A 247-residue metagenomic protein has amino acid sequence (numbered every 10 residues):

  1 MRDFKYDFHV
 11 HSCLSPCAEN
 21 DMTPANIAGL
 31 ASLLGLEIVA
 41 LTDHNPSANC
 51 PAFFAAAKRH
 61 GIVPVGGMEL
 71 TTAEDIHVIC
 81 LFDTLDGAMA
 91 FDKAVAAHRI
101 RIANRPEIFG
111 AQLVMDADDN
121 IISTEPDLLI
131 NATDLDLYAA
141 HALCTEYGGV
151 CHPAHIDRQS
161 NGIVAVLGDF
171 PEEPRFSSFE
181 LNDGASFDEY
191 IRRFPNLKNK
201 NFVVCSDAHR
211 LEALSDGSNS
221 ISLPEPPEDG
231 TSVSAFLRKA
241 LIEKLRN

Functional and structural regions predicted by a protein language model:
M1-F8, S12, P16-L30, L34-L36 (+4 more regions): Charged catalytic cores and adjacent phosphate/nucleic-acid-binding surfaces used for phosphate/nucleic-acid chemistry
V39: Conserved acidic
D83-E125, D169: Active-site gating loops and adjacent loop-to-helix segments of metal-dependent hydrolytic enzymes
A111-E146: Alpha-helix-centered segments that form part of catalytic cores
